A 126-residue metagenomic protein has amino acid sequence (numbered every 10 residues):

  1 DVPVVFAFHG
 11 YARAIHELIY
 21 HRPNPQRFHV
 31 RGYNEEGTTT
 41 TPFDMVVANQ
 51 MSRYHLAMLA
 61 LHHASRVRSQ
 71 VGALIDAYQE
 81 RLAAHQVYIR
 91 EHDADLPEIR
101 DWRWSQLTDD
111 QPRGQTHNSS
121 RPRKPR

Functional and structural regions predicted by a protein language model:
D1-R126: Thiamine diphosphate
